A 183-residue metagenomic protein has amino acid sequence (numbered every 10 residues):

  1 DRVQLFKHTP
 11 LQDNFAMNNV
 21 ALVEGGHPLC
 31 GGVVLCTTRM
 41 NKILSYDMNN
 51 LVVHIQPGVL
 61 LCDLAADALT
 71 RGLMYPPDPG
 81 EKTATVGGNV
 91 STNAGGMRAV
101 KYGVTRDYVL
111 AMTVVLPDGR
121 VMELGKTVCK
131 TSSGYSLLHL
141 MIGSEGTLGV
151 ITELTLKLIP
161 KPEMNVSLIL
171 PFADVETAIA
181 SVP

Functional and structural regions predicted by a protein language model:
D1-V20: C-terminal interaction appendages of subunits in large macromolecular complexes
A16, A21-M40: Glycine-rich N-terminal segment of FAD-binding domains in flavoprotein oxidoreductases, spanning the beta-loop-helix
K42-Y46, L51-P183: FAD-binding subdomain of flavoenzyme oxidoreductases
